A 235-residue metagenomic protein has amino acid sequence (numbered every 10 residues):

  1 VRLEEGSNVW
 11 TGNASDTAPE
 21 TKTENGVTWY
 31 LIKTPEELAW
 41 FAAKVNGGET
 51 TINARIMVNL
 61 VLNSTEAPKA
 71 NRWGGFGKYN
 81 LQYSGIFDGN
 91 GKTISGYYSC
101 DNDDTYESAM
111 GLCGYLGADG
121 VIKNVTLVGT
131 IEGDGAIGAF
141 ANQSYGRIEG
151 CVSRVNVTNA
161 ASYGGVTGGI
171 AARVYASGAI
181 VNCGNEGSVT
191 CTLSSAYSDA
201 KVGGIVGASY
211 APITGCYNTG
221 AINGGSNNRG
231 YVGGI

Functional and structural regions predicted by a protein language model:
V1-I235: Surface-exposed repetitive/solenoidal architectures
